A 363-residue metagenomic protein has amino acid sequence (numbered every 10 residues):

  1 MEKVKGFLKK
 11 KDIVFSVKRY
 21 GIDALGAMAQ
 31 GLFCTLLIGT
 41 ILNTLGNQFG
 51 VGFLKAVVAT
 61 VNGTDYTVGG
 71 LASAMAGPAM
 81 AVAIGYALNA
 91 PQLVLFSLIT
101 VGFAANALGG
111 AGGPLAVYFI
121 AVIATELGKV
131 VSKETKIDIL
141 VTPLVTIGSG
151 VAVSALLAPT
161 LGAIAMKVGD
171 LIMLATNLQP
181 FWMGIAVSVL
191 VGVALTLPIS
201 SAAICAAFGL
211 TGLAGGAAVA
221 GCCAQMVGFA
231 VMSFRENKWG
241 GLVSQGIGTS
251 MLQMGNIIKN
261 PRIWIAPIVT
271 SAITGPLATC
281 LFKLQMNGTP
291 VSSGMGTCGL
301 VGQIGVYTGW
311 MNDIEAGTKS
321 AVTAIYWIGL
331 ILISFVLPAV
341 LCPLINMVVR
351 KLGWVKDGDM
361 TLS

Functional and structural regions predicted by a protein language model:
E2-S363: Pore-lining transmembrane helices
